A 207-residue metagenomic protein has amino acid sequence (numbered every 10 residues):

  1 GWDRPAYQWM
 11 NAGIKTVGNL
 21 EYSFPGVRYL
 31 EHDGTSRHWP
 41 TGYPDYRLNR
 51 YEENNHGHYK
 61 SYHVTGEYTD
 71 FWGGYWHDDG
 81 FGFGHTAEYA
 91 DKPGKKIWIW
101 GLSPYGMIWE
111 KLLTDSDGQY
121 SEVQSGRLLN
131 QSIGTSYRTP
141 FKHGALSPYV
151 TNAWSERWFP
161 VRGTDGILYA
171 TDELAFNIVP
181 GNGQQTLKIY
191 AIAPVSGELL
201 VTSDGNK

Functional and structural regions predicted by a protein language model:
W2-Q8, L168, G197-V201: Short, hydrophobic/aromatic beta-strand segments
W2-T151, F159: A contiguous, surface-exposed recognition patch within enzymatic or periplasmic domains that forms
Q131, R162-G163, S196: A short local loop/turn or secondary-structure capping micro-motif enriched for an aromatic residue
P148-Y149, G181-Q184, K207: Solvent-exposed, conformationally flexible loop/turn segments
P160-E173: Proline/serine/threonine-rich low-complexity linkers at boundaries of modular beta-sandwich domains
A175-G181: Charged, extended alpha-helical/coiled-coil interaction regions used as scaffolds in large eukaryotic complexes
Q184-N206: Beta-strand-rich binding/interaction modules
